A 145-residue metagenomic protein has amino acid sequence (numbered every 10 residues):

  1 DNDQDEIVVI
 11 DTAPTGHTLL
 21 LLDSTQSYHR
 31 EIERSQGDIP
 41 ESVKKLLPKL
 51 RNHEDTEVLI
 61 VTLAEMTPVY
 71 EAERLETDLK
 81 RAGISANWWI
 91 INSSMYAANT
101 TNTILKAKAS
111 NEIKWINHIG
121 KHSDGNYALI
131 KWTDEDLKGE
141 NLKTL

Functional and structural regions predicted by a protein language model:
D1-T67, E71-R74: Phosphate/Mg2+-binding loops and adjacent switch elements in nucleotide/diphosphate-handling enzyme cores
R51-T56, L63-L145: C-terminal lobe/tail of nucleotide-utilizing enzymes
